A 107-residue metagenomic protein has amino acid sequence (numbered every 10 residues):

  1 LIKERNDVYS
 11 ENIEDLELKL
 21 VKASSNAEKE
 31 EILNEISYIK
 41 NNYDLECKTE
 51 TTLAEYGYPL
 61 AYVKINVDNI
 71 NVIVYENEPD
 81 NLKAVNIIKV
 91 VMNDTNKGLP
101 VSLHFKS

Functional and structural regions predicted by a protein language model:
L1-N96, P100-S107: Bacterial N-terminal Sec-type targeting sequences
